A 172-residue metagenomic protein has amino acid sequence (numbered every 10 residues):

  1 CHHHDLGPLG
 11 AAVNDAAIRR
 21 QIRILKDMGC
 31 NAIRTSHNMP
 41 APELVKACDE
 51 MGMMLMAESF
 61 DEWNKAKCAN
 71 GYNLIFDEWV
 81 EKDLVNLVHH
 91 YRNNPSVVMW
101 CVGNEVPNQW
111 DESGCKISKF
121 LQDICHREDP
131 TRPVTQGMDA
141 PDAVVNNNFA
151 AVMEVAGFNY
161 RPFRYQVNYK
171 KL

Functional and structural regions predicted by a protein language model:
C1-D123, P130, V134-T135: Active-site-adjacent substrate/metal-binding segments within catalytic domains of carbohydrate-active enzymes
K116-L172: Extracellular glycoside hydrolase catalytic/binding regions
